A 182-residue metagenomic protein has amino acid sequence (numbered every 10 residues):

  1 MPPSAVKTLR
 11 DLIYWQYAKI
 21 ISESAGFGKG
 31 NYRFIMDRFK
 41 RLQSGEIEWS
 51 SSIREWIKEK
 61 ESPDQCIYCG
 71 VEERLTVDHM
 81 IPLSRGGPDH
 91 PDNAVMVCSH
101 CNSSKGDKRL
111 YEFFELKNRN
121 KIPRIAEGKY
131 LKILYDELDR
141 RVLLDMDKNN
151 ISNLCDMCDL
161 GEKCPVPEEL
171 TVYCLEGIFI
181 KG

Functional and structural regions predicted by a protein language model:
M1-I47, K163-G182: Nuclease and nuclease-like effector domains acting on nucleic acids or nucleotide cofactors
S4, S22-S24, S44, S50-S52 (+5 more regions): Generic serine detector
V6, I20-I21, I53, V71 (+8 more regions): Extended aliphatic helical segments
A18-Q65, R124-L144: Short, charged surface segments at domain edges that flank catalytic/cofactor-binding sites
K60, Q65-K121: Histidine-centered nuclease catalytic patch
S103-G182: A detector for short metal-coordination/catalytic motifs
